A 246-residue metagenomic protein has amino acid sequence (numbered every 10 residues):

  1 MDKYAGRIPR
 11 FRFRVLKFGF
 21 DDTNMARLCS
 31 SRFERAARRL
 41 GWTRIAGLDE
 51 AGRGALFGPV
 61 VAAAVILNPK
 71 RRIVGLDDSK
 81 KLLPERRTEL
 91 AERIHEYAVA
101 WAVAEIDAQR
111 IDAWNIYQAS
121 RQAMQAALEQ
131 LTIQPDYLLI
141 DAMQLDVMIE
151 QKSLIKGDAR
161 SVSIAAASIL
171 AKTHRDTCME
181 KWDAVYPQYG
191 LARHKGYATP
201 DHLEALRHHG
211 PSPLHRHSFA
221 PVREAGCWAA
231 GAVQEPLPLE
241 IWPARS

Functional and structural regions predicted by a protein language model:
D2-S246: RNase H-like, Mg2+-dependent phosphodiesterase core, and more generally RNA phosphate-backbone-engaging helix-loop
